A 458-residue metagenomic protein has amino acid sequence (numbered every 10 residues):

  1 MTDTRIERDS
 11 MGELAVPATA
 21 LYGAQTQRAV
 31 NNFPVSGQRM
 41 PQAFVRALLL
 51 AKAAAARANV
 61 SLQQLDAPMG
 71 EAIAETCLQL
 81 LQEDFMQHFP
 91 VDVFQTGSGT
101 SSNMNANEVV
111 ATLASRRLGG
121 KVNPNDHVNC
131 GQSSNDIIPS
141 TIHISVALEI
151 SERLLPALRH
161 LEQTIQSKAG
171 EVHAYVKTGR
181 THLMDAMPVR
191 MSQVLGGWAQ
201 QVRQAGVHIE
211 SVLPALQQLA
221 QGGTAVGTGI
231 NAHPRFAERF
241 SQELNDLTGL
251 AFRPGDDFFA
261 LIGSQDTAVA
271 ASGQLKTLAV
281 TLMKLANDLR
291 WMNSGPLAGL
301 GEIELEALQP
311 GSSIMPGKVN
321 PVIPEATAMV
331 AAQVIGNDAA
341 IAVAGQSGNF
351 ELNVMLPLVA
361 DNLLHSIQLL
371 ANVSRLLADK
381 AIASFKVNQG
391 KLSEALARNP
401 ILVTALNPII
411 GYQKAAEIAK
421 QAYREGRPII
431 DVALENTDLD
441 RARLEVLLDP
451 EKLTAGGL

Functional and structural regions predicted by a protein language model:
M1-L458: Conserved, well-structured ligand/cofactor-binding cores
